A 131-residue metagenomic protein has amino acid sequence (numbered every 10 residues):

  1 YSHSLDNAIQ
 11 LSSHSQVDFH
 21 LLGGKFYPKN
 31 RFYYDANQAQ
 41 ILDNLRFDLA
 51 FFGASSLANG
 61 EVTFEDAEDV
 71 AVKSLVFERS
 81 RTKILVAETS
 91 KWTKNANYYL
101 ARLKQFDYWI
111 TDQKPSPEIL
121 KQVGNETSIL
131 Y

Functional and structural regions predicted by a protein language model:
Y1-S2: Catalytic beta/alpha-barrel core
D6-Y131: Conserved phosphate- and dinucleotide-binding cores of soluble alpha/beta proteins, encompassing both enzyme active
